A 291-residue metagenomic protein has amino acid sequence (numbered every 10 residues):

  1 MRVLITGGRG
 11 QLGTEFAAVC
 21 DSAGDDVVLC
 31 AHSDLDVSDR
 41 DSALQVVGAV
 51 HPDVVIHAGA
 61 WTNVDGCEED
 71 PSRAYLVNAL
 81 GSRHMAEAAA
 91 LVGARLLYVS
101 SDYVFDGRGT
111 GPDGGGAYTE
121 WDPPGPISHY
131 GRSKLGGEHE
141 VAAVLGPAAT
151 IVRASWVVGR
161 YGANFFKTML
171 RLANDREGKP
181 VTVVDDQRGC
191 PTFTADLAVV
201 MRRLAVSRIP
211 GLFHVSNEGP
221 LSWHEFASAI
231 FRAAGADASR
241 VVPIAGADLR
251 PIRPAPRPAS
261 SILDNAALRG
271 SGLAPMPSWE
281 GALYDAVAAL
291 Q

Functional and structural regions predicted by a protein language model:
V3-S22: N-terminal Rossmann NAD(P)H-binding glycine-rich loop of SDR-like oxidoreductase domains
T6, C30, V55-G59, L96-D102 (+2 more regions): SDR active-site strand-loop-helix element
D21-Q45: Adenosine-cofactor binding site in Rossmann-like domains, unifying the SAM/SAH pocket of S-adenosylmethionine-dependent
R40-A79: NAD(P)H-binding glycine-rich loop region in Rossmannoid oxidoreductase-like domains and their noncatalytic homologs
E69, L76, L80-H84, V104-V152 (+1 more regions): Catalytic helix-loop patch of NAD(P)-dependent Rossmann-fold dehydrogenases
H139-G189, T194-D196: NAD(P)-dependent short-chain dehydrogenase/reductase
K179, V200, S207-R253, V287: Mid/C-terminal beta-alpha module of Rossmann-like enzyme folds, strongest in SDR-family dehydrogenases/epimerases
S222-S228, G246-Q291: Conserved C-terminal active-site "lid" loop/helix of NAD(P)H-dependent oxidoreductases that clamps the redox cofactor
